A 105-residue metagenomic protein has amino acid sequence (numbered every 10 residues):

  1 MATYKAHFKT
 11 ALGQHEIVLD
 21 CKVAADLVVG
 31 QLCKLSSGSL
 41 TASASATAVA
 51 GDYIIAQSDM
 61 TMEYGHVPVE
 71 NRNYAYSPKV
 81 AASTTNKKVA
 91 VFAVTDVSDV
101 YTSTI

Functional and structural regions predicted by a protein language model:
M1-I105: Surface-exposed, low-hydrophobicity beta-strand/loop segments enriched in small/polar/acidic residues
